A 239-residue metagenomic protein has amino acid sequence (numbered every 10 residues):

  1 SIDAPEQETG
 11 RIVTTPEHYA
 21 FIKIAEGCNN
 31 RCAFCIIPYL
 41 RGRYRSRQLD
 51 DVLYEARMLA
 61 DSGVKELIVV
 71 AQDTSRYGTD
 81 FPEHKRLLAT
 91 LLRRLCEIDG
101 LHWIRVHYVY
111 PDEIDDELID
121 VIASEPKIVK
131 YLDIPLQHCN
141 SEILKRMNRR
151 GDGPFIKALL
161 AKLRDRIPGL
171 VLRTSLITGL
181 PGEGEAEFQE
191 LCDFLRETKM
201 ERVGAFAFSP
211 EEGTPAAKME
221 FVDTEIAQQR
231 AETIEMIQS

Functional and structural regions predicted by a protein language model:
S1-Y77, E117, I128, L132 (+5 more regions): Proteins enriched for Cys/Gly/acidic motifs involved in redox and nucleic-acid/cofactor modification
D61-E185: Conserved SAM/AdoMet-binding glycine-rich loop
E183, K199-M200: Contiguous mid-protein beta-loop-alpha structural module that forms a pocket-lining wall or clamp of enzyme active
